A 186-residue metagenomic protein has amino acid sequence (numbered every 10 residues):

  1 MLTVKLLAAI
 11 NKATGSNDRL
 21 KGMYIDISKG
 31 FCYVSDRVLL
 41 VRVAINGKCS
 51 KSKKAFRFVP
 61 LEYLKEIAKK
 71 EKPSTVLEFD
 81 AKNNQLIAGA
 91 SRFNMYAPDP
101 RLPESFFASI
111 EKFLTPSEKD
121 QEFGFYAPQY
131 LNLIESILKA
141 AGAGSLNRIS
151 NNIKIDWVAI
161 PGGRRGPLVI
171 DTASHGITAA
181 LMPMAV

Functional and structural regions predicted by a protein language model:
M1-V186: DNA polymerase processivity clamps
